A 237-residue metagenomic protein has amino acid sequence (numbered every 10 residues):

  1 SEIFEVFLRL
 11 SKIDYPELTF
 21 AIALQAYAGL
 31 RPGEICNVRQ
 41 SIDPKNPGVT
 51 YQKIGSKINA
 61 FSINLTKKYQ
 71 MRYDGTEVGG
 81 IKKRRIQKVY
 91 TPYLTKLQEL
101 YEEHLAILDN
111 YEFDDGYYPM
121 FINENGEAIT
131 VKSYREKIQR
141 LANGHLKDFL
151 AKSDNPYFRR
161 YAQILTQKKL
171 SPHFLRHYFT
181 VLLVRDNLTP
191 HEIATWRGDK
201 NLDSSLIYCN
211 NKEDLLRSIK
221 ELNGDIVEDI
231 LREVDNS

Functional and structural regions predicted by a protein language model:
E2-P32: Basic, Lys/Arg- and aromatic-enriched nucleic-acid-binding interface segment
I3-F4, E17-T19, V131, R135 (+1 more regions): Short, leucine-enriched amphipathic alpha-helices that occur as contiguous helical runs
S11-Y15, Y111-E112, L170-S171: Short helix-capping and inter-helix turn/linker motifs at the boundaries of alpha-helical repeat units
A23-A60: Short, charged phosphate-coordinating catalytic segments
S56-E124: Basic, alpha-helical nucleic-acid-contacting "clamp/cap" segments
E136-T195: Short, basic (Lys/Arg/His-rich) helix/loop patches that form interaction surfaces in the mid-to-C-terminal regions
R197-L222: Catalytic-site neighborhood detector that most strongly recognizes the C-terminal catalytic loop/helix of tyrosine
N223-S237: C-terminal secondary-structure termini that scaffold catalytic or DNA-interacting sites
